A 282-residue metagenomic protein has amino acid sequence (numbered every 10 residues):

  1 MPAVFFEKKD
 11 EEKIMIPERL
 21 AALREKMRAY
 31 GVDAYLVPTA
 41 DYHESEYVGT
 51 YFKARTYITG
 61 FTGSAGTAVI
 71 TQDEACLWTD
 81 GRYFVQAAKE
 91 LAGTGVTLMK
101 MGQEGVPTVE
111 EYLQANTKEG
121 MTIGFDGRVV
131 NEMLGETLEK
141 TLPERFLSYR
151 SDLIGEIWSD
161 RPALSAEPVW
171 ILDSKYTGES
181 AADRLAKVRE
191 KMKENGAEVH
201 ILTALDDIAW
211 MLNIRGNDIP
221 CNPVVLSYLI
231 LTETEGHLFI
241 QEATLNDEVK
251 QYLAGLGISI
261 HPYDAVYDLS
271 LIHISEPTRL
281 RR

Functional and structural regions predicted by a protein language model:
P2-K118, V130, L134-S270: N-terminal accessory/capping or targeting/presequence segment of soluble
G120-T122, L280: Secondary-structure boundary/capping motif
T122-R128, S275: Acidic beta-strand-to-loop metal/phosphate-binding motif
I272-R282: Single conserved hydrophobic/aromatic residue that forms the stacking wall/gate of nucleotide- or nucleobase-binding
